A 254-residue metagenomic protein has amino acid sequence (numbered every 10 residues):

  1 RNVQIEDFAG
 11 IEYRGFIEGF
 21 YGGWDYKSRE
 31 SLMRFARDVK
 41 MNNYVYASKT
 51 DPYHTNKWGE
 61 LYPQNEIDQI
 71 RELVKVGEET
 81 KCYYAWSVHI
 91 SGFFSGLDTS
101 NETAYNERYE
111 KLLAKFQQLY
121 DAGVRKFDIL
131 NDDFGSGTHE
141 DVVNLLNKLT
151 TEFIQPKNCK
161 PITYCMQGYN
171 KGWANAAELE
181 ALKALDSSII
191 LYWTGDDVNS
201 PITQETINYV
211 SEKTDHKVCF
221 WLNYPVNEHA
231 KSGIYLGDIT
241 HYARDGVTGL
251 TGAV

Functional and structural regions predicted by a protein language model:
R1-R108, L112-Q117, D121-R125, I154: Feature activates predominantly on carbohydrate-active enzymes
G19, N56, E60, K115 (+3 more regions): Catalytic-core regions of glycoside hydrolase
T50, D132-D133: Conserved acidic functional residues
